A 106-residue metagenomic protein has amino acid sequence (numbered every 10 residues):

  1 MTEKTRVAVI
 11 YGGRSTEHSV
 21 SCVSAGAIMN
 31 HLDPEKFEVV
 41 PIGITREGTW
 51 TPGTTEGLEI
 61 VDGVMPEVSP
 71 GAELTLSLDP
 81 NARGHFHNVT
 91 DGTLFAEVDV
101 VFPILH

Functional and structural regions predicted by a protein language model:
M1-H106: ATP-binding N-terminal substructure of ATP-dependent carboxylate-amine bond-forming enzymes
